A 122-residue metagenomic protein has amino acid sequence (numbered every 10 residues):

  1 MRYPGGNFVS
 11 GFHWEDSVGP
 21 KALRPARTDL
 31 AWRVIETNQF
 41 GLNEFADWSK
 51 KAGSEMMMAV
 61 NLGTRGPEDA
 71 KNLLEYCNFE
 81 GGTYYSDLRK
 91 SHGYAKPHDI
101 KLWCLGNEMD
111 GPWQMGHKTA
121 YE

Functional and structural regions predicted by a protein language model:
M1, S49, M58, L73 (+2 more regions): Conserved, mostly hydrophobic/aromatic
M1-V9, V60-G81: Carboxylate/His-rich catalytic cores and anion/metal-binding grooves
N7-L42, D47, G82-W113: Aromatic- and acidic-residue-enriched carbohydrate-binding clefts of CAZyme catalytic domains
G41-E44, R65-N72, E122: Extracytoplasmic/secreted proteins, especially bacterial periplasmic and envelope-associated proteins
E55: Residue-level detector of anion-binding/catalytic polar loops
N61, Q114-K118: Short, solvent-exposed loop/turn segments at secondary-structure boundaries
D87-R89, K118-E122: Noncatalytic carbohydrate-binding groove/subsite architecture in carbohydrate-active enzymes
